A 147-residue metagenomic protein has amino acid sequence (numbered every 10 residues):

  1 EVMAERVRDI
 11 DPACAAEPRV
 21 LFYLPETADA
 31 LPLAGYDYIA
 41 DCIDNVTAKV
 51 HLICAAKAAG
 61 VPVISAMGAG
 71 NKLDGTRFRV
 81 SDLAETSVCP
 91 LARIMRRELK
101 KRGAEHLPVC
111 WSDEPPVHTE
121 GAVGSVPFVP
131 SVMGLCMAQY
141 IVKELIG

Functional and structural regions predicted by a protein language model:
E1-G147: Adenine nucleotide-associated cytosolic modules
